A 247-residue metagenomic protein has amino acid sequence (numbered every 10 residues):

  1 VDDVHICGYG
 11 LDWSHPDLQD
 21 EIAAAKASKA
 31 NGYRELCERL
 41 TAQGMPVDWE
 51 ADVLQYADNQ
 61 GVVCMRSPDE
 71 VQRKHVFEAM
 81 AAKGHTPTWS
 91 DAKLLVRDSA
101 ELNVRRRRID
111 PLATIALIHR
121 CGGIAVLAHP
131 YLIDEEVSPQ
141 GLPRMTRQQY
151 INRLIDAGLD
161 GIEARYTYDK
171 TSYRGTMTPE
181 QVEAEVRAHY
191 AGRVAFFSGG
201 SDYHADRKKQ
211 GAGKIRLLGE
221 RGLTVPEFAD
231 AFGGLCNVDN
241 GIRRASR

Functional and structural regions predicted by a protein language model:
V1-Q148, N152-I155, S246: Extended substrate/RNA-proximal surfaces in nucleic-acid metabolism proteins
V1-S14, K83, A116-R247: Charged catalytic cores and adjacent phosphate/nucleic-acid-binding surfaces used for phosphate/nucleic-acid chemistry
